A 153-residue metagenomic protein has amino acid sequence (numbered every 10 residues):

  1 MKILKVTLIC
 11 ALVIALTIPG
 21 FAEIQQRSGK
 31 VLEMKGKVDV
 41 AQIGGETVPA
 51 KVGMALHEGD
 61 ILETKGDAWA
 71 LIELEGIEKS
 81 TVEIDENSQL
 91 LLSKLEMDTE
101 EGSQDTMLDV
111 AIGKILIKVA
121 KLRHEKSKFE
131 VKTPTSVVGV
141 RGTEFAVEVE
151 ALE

Functional and structural regions predicted by a protein language model:
M1-K2: N-terminal secretory signal peptides that target proteins for export/translocation
K5-L8, E144: Sequence-pattern detector for short linear motifs and compositional/periodic biases rather than a specific fold
T7-T17: Bacterial N-terminal signal peptides
A22-E153: Flexible, surface-exposed loop/linker segments and immediately adjacent secondary-structure boundaries
